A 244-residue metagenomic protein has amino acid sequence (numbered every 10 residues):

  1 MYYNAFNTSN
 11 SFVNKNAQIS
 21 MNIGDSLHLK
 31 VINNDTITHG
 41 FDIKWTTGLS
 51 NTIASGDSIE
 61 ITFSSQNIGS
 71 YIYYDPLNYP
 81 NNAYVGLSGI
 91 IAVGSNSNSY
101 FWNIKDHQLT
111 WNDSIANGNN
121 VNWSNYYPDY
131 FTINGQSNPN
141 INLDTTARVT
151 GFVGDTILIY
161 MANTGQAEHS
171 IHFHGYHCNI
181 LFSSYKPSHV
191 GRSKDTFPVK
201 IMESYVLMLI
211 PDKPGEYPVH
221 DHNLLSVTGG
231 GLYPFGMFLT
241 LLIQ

Functional and structural regions predicted by a protein language model:
M1-H39, W45-G48, E60, V93-G94 (+3 more regions): N-terminal, post-signal-peptide metal-ligating segments of extracellular/periplasmic oxidoreductases, dominated by
L29-V31, D75, Y160, I171: Hydrophobic beta-strand segments within beta-rich accessory/binding domains
T36-G40, W45-Y100, Q108-T110, T196-Q244: Extracellular/periplasmic metallocenter environments
D42-T47, E168-N179: Short acidic, flexible loop segments centered on an aromatic residue
K105, A162, H172-H174, H222: Generic beta-strand/beta-sheet core signal
Q108-W111, G165-A167, H177-C178: Short, catalytically relevant binding-site loops at active-site mouths
T150, I157-I171: Long, repeat-rich segments with strong aromatic
N179-F197: Intrinsic, low-complexity N-terminal interaction/targeting segments
